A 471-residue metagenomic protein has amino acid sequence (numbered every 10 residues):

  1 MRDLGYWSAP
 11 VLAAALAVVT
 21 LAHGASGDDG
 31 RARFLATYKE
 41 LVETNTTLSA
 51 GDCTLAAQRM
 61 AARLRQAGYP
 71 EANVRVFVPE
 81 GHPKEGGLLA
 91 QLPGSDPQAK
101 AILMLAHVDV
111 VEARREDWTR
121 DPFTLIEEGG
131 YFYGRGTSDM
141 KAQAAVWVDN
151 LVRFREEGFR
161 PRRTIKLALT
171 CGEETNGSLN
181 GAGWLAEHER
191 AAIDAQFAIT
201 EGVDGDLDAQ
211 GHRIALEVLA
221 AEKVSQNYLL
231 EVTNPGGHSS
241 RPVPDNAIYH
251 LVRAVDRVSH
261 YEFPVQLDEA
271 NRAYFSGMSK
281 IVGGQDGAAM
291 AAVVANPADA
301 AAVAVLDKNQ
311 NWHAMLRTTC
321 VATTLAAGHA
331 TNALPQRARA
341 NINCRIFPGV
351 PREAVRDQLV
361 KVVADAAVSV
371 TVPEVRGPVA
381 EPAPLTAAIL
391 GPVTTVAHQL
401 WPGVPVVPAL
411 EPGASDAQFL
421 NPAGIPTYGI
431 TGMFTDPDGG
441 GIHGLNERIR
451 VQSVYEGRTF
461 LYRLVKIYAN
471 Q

Functional and structural regions predicted by a protein language model:
M1-V11: Bacterial N-terminal signal peptides that target proteins for export
A9-T20: Bacterial N-terminal signal peptides
S26-R135, F154-R163, I342: Acidic/His- and Gly-rich active-site-bordering loop/insert found across diverse amide/peptide-bond hydrolases
L35-T46, E231-N234, T371-P378: Acidic/histidine-rich, surface-exposed loop or edge segments in extracytoplasmic proteins
V42-G51, F132-T137, L216, G237-P242 (+2 more regions): Second-shell loop/turn segments in exported
Q91, P97-A99, V111, D206-L207 (+6 more regions): An extended, acidic, His-containing surface patch that forms the Zn2+-binding/catalytic region of metallohydrolases
Y131-F132, S138-E217: Acidic/histidine-rich catalytic neighborhood of metal-dependent amide-processing enzymes
G183-E187, S240-P264: A short core secondary-structure module
